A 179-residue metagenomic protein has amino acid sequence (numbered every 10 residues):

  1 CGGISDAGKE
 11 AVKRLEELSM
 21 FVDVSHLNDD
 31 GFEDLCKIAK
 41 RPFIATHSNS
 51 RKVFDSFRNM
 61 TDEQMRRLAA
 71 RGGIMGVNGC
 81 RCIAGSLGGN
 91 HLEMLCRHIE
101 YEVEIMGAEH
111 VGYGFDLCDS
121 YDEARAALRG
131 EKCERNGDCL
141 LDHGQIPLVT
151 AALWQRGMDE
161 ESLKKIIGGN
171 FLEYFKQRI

Functional and structural regions predicted by a protein language model:
C1-I44, F57-G73, E93-E109: Histidine/acidic residue-rich metal-binding segments in metalloenzymes
V22, H47, M75, D116 (+1 more regions): Conserved, mostly hydrophobic/aromatic
L27-E33, S50-V53, R81-G85, D119-Y121: Active-site environment of divalent metal-dependent phosphoester hydrolases
C36-P42, L92-E104, A127-H143, K176-I179: Short, electropositive alpha-helical surface patch
R51-N59, G85-G88, L92-E93: Acidic-and-aromatic substrate-binding clefts and catalytic sites of carbohydrate-active enzymes
A69-G89: A conserved active-site cap/scaffold subdomain adjacent to cofactor or substrate pockets
G79, M106-G130, C139: Short acidic/histidine-rich active-site segments
D138-I179: Mid-to-C-terminal alpha-helical segments outside catalytic/metal-binding sites
